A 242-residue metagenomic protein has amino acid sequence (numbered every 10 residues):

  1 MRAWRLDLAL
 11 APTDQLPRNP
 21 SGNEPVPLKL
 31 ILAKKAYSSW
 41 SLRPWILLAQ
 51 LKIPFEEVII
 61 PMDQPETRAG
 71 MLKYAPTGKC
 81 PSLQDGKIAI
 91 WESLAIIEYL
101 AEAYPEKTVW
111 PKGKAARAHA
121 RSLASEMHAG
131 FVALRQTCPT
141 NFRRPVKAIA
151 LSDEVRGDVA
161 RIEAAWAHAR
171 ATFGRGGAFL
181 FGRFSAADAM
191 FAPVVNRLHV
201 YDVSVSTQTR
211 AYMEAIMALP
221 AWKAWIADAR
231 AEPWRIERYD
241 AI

Functional and structural regions predicted by a protein language model:
R2-L8: Extreme N-terminal basic, low-complexity initiation segments that serve as generic localization/processing leaders
L6, Q15-L151: GST-like domain detector, emphasizing the conserved glutathione-binding G-site in the N-terminal thioredoxin-like
L30-L32, V58, G182, H199-V200 (+1 more regions): Short, contiguous strand/loop micro-motifs
W40, W91, W110, V159 (+3 more regions): Tryptophan-centric aromatic hotspots in well-structured domains and transmembrane helices
P61, A186, A229: Short, solvent-exposed turn/loop segments enriched in Gly/Ser/Thr/Pro and often Arg
M127, F131-A218: GST-like fold's C-terminal all-alpha helical module
T209-I242: Long hydrophobic alpha-helical segments typical of transmembrane helices together with their membrane-interfacial
